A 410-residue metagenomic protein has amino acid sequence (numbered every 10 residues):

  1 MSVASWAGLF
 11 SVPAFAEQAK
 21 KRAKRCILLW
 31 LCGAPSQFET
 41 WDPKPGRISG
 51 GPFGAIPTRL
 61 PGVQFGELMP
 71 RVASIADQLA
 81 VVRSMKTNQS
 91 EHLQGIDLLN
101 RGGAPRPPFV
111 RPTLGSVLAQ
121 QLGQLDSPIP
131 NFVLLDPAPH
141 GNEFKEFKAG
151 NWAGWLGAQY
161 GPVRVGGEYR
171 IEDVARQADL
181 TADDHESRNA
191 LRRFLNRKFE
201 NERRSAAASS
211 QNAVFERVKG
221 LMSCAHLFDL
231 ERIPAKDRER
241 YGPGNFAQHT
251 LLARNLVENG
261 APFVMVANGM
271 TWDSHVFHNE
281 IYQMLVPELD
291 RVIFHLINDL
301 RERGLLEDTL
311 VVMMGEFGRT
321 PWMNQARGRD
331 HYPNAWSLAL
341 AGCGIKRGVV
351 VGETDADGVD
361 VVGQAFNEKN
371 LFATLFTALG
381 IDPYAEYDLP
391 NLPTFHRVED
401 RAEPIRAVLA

Functional and structural regions predicted by a protein language model:
M1-A410: Ligand-binding pockets and gating/stacking loops
